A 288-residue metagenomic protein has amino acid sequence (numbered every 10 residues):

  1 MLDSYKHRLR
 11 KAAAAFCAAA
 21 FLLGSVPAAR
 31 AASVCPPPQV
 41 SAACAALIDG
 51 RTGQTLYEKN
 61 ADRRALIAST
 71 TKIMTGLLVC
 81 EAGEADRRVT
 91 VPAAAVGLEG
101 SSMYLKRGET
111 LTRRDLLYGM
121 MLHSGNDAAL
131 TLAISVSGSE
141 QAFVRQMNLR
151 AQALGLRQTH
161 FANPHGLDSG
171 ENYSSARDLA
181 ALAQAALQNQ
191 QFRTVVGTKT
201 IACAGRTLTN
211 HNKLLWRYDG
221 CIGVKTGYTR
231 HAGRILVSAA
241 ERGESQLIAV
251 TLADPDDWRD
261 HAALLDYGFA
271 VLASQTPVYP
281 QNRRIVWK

Functional and structural regions predicted by a protein language model:
S4-F16: Bacterial N-terminal signal peptides that target proteins for export
L9-A12, A31, I73, R242: Hydrophobic alpha-helical segments, especially transmembrane helices and their immediate juxtamembrane helical caps
C17, F21-L22: Hydrophobic core
G24, A28-R177, Q184-L187: Active-site-adjacent loops and short helices of periplasmic peptidoglycan-processing enzymes
L156-H160, D168-K288: Domain-terminus/edge residues, biased toward the C-terminal soluble/receptor-binding domains of extracytoplasmic
